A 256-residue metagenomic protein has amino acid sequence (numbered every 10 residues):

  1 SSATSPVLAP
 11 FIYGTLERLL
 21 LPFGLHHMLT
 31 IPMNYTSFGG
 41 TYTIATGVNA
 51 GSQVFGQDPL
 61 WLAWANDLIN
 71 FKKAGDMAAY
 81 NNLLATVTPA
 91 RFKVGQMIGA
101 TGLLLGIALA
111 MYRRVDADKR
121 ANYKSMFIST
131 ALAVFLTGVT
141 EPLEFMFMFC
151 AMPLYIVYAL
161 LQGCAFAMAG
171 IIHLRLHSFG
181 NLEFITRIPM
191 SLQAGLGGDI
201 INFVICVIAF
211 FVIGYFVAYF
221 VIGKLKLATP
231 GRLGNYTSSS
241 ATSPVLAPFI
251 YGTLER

Functional and structural regions predicted by a protein language model:
S1-A63: Aromatic-rich transmembrane-lumenal/periplasmic boundary elements in polytopic membrane proteins
S1-M28, L132, G223-R256: Polar, glycosylation-prone regions of secreted, cell-surface, and some intracellular proteins
S1-P6, P10-F11, V115-V139: Alpha-helical transmembrane segments and their immediate interhelical/interface regions in integral membrane proteins
T4, L16-L19, R91-G99, L132 (+1 more regions): Hydrophobic alpha-helical transmembrane segments of multi-pass membrane proteins
R18, A108-K119: Alpha-helical transmembrane segments and their immediate interhelical loop/hinge regions in multi-pass membrane
L21-M28, M97-T101, L136-T137: Short helix-coil transition sites and intra-membrane helix breaks within transmembrane domains of multi-pass
T46-V48, D58-P89, L104-R113, S125-T130 (+1 more regions): Transmembrane alpha-helical segments and their short flanking loops that form helix-hairpins/helix-helix interfaces
L83-M97, E255: Membrane-water interface at loop-to-transmembrane-helix junctions
